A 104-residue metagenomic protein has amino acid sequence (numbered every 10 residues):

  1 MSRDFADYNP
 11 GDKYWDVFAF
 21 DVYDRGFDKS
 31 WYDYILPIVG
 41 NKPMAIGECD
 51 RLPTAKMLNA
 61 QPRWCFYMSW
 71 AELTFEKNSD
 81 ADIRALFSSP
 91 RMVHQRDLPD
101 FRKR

Functional and structural regions predicted by a protein language model:
M1-Y34, G40-I46: Extracellular glycoside hydrolase catalytic/binding regions
L36-P37, L58: N-terminal cationic-hydrophobic initiation segments that often serve targeting/anchoring roles
K42-R104: Substrate-binding cleft of secreted/luminal carbohydrate-active enzymes
